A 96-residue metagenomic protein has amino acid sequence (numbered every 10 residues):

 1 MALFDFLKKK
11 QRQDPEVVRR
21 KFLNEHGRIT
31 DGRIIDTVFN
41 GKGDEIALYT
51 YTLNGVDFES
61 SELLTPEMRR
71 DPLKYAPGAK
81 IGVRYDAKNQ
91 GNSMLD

Functional and structural regions predicted by a protein language model:
A2-D96: Oxidizing extracytosolic/periplasmic lumen-facing domains of membrane-embedded or membrane-associated proteins
